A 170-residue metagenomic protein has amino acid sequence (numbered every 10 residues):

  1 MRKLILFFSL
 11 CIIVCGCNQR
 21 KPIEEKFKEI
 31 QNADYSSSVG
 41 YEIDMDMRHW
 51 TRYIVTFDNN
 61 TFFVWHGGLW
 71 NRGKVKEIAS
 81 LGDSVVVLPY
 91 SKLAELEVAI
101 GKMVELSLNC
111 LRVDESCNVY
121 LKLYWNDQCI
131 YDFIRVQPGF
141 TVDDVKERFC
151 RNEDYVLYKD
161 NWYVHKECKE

Functional and structural regions predicted by a protein language model:
L4-I13: Sec-dependent N-terminal signal peptides
I5-L6, E25, V55, N60-T61 (+3 more regions): Short non-domain terminal segments
L6, K28, N32-S36, G101 (+1 more regions): Generic surface-pattern signal
I12, G16-N18, R151: Secreted/luminal cysteine- and crosslink-motif detector
C17-S91: N-terminal export/targeting and maturation segments
A79-L81, V85-E170: Extracytoplasmic electrostatic interaction patches
